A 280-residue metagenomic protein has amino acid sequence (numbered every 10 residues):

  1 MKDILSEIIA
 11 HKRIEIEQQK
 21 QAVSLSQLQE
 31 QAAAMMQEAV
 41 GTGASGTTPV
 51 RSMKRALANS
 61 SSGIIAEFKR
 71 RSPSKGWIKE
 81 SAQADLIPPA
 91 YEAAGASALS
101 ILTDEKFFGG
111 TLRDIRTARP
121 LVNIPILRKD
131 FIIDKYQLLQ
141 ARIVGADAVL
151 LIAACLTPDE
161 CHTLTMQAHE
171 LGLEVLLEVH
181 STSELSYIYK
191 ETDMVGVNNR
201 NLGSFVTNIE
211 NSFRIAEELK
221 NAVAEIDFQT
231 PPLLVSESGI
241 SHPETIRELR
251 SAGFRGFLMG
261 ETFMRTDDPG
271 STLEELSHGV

Functional and structural regions predicted by a protein language model:
K2-K79: An N-cap/entry alpha-helix motif that binds or orients negatively charged groups
H11, K69-R71, D104, F131 (+5 more regions): Active-site beta-loop-alpha junctions enriched in small/polar residues
R13, G95-A96, A146, T192 (+1 more regions): A structural motif
G63, F68, K75-L176, E184-Y187 (+1 more regions): N-terminal active-site wall of soluble small-molecule enzyme domains
S81, V206-F213, E217, L233-E248 (+1 more regions): Active-site-adjacent loop and "lid" segments of alpha/beta metabolic enzymes
I133-V144, H180-E191, S236, I240-M259: Catalytic cores of alpha/beta
Q140-E160, V197-V206, F254-L273: Glycine-rich phosphate-binding active-site loops on the catalytic face of alpha/beta enzymes
R214-E218, R250, R265-V280: C-terminal helical cap(s) of enzyme catalytic domains, especially alpha/beta-barrels
